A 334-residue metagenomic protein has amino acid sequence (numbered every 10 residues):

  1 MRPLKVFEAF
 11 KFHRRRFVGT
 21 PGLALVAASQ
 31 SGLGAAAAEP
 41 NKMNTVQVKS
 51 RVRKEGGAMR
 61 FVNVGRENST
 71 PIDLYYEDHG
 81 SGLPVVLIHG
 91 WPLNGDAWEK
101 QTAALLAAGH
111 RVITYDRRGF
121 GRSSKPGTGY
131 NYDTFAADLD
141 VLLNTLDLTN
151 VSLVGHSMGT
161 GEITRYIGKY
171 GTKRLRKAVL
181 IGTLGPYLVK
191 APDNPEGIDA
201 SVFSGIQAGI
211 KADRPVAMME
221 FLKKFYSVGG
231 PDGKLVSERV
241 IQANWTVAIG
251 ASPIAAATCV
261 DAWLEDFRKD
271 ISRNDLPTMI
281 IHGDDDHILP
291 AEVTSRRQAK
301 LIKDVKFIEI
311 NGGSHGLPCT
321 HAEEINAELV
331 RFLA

Functional and structural regions predicted by a protein language model:
M1-H13, L23: N-terminal secretory signal peptides
V46-D73: N-terminal cap/lid segment of alpha/beta-hydrolase-fold proteins
E67-S69, A107, R117-M158, I167-K169 (+1 more regions): Active-site loop/oxyanion-hole signature of alpha/beta-hydrolase fold enzymes
N68-K125: Conserved HGGG/HGGXW glycine-rich cap/lid loop of the alpha/beta-hydrolase fold
T164, G168-K169, K173-A212: Flexible "cap/lid" loop of the alpha/beta hydrolase fold
P186-V189, D193-G197, G209-S272: Conserved alpha/beta-hydrolase catalytic His-Asp/Glu region
R273-G313: Conserved loop-alpha-helix segment in the C-terminal half of the alpha/beta-hydrolase fold that carries the catalytic
V305-A334: Catalytic active-site module of serine/aspartate enzymes centered on a nucleophile-bearing elbow/loop
